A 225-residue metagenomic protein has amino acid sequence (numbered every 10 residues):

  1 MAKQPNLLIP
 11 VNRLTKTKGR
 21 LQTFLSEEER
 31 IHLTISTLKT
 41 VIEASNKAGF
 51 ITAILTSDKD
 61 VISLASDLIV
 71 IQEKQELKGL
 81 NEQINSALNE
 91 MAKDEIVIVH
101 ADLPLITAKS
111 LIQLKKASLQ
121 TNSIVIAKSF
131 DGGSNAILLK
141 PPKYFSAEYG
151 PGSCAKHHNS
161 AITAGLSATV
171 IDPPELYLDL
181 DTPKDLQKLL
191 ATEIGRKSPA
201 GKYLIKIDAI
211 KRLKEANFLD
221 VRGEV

Functional and structural regions predicted by a protein language model:
M1-L21: N-terminal nucleotide-binding beta1-loop-alpha1 segment
H32-I51: A short, N-terminal amphipathic alpha-helix
G49-I71: Acidic donor-binding segment of Leloir-type glycosyltransferases
D67-V97: Short phosphate-binding loop-to-helix
V99-A101: Active-site acidic Asp-centered loop
I106-G132: Conserved donor-nucleotide/metal-binding helix-loop-beta segment in metal-dependent transferases, i.e., the alpha-helix
L139-A161: Short, glycine-/small-residue-rich phosphate/pyrophosphate-handling segment
N159-V225: Conserved alpha/beta core of the MobA/IspD/sugar-nucleotide pyrophosphorylase nucleotidyltransferase superfamily
